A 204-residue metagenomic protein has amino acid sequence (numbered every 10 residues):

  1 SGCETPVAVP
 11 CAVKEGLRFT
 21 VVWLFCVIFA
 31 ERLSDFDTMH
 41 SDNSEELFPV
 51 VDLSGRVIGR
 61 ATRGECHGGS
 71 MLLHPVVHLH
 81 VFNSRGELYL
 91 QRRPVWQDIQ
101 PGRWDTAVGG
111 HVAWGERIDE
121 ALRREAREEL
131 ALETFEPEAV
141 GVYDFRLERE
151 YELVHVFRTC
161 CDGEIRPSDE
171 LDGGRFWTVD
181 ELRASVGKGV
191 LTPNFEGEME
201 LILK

Functional and structural regions predicted by a protein language model:
H40-H78, F82-S84: Acidic, metal-coordinating catalytic segment for phosphate/diphosphate chemistry, firing primarily on the Nudix
E65, G102, W114, G141-K204: Nudix hydrolase/Nudix homology domain
P75, R85, V95, R117 (+2 more regions): Active-site segment of metal-dependent pyrophosphate-handling enzymes, primarily the Nudix hydrolase catalytic core
V76-V108: A glycine-rich, hydrophobic loop/mini-helix early in the fold
